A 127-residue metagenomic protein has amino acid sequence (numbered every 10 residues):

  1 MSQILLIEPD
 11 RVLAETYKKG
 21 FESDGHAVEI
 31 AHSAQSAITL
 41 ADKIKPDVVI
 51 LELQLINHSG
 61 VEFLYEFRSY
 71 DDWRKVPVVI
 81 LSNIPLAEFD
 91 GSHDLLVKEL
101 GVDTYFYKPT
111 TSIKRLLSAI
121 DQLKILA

Functional and structural regions predicted by a protein language model:
E8: Conserved acidic carboxylate
R11-E29: Two-component/phosphorelay signaling modules centered on CheY-like receiver
I30, L55-H58: Residue-level signal for the "D+5" position in two-component response regulator receiver
S33, S59-Y65: Acidic catalytic/metal-coordinating carboxylates
S36-A37: Short alpha-helical segment
I44-L55: Active-site beta3 strand of CheY-like receiver
K45, D72-V79: His-Asp phosphorelay/catalytic-motif detector in bacterial-type signaling
E62, I84-Y107, T111-S118: Alpha4 helix (beta4-alpha4-beta5 surface) of REC/receiver domains from two-component response regulators
